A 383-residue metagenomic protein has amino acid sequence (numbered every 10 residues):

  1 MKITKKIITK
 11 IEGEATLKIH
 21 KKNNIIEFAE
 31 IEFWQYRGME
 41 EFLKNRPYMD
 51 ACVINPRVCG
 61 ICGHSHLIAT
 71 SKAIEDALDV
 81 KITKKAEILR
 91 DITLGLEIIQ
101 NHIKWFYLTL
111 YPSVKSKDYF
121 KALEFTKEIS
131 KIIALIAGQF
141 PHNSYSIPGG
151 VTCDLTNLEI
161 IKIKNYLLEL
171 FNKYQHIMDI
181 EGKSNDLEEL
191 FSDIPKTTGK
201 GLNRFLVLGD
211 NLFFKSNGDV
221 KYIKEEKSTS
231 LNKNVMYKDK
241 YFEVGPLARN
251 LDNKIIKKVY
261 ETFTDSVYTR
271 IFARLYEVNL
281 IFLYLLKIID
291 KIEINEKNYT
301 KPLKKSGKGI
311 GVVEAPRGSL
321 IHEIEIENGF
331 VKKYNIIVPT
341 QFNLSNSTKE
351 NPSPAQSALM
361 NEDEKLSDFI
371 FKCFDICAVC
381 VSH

Functional and structural regions predicted by a protein language model:
M1-R317, V338-H383: Active-site bordering "gate/hinge" segments that shape substrate access to catalytic or cofactor-binding pockets
S319-H322: Short glycine-rich loop/turn motifs
E325-I326: Aromatic-rich beta-strand edge motifs centered on tyrosine
G329: Mixed-charge (Asp/Glu-Lys/Arg
K332: Catalytic-core signal marking the mid-to-C-terminal active-site face
